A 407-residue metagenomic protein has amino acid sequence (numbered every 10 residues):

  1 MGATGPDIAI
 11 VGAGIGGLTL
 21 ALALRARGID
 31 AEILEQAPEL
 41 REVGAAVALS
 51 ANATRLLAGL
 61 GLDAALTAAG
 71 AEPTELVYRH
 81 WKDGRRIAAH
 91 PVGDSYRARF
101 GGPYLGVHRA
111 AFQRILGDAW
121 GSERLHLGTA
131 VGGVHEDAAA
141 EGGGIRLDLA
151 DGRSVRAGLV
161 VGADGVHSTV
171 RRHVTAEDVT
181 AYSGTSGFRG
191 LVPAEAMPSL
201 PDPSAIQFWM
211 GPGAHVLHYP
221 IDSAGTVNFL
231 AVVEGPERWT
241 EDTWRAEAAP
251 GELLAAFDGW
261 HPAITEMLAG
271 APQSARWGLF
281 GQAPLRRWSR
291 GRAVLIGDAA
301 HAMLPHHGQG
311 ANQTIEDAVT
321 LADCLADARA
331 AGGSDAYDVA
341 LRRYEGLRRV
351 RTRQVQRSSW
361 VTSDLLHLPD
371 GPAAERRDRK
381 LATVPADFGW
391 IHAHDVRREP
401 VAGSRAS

Functional and structural regions predicted by a protein language model:
G2-I8, S50-P193, E237-L254, I391-S407: Conserved N-terminal helical subregion
G2-P6, A68, E266, H307-G308 (+1 more regions): C-terminal helical "tail/cap" subdomain of flavin- and related membrane-associated enzymes
A9, A13-P38, V161-G162, F188 (+3 more regions): Conserved mid-domain beta->alpha element of the FAD-binding
L40-E42: N-terminal polybasic phosphate/anion-binding patch
W81-D83, I221-A224: Short acidic-glycine loop/turn motifs at beta-strand connectors
G101-P103, T175-E177, D202-I206, V216 (+1 more regions): Short, P/G- and charge-enriched loop/turn segments at secondary-structure junctions
G187-P220, D242: Flavin-dependent oxidoreductases
S199, P212-A214, D222-V227, V233-H307 (+1 more regions): FAD/FMN-dependent oxidoreductases across multiple families
